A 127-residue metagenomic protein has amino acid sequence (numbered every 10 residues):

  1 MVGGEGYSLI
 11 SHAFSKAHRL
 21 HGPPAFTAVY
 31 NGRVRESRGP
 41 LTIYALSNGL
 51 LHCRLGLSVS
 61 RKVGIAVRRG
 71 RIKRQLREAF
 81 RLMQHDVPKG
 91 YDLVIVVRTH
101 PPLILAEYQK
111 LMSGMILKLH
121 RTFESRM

Functional and structural regions predicted by a protein language model:
M1-M127: Positively charged, solvent-exposed patches that mediate nucleic-acid binding
